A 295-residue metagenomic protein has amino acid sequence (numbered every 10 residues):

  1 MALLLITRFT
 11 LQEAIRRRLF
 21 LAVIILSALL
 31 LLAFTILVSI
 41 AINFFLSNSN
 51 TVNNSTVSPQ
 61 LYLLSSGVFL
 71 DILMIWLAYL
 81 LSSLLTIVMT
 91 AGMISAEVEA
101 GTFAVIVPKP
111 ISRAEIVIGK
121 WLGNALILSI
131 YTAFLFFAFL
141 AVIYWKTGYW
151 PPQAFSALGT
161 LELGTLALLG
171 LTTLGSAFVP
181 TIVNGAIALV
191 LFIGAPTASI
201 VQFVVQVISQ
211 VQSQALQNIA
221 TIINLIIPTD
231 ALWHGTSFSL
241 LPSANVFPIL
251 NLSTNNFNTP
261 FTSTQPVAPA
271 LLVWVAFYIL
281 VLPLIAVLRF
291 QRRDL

Functional and structural regions predicted by a protein language model:
M1-A28: Aromatic- and glycine-rich beta-strand/loop motifs that create alpha-glucan
L5-E13, E115, T259-S263: Cytosolic juxtamembrane amphipathic/interface segments immediately preceding and feeding into a transmembrane helix
E13, S95, I106-P108, L168 (+2 more regions): Helix-capping/transition residues at the boundaries of transmembrane alpha-helices and the short helical linkers
F20-A28, T181-S199, Q217-T221: Pore- or pathway-lining transmembrane helices of multi-pass membrane proteins that form conduits for solutes/ions
L31-A91, V117-A188, A220: Secretory targeting signals
L37-V68, F192-L288: Terminal transmembrane helical anchor/hairpin motif
L77-V98, A276-R292: Transmembrane alpha-helical segments in integral membrane proteins
G92-A125: Helix-loop-helix units of permease transmembrane domains in multi-pass membrane transporters, especially ABC
